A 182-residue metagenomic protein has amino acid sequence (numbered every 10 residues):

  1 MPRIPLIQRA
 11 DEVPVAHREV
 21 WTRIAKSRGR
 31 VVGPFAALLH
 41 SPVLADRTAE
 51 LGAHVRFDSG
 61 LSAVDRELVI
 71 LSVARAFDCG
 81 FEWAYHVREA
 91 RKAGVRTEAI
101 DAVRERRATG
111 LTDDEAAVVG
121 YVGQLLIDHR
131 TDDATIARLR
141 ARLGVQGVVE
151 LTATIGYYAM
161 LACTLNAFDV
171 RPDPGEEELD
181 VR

Functional and structural regions predicted by a protein language model:
M1-R182: Hydrophobic alpha-helical segments
